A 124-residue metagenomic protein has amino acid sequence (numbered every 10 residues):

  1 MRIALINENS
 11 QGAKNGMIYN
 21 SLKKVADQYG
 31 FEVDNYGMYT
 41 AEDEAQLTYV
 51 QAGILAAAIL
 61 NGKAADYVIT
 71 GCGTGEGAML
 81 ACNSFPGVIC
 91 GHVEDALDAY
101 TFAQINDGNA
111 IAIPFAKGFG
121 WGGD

Functional and structural regions predicted by a protein language model:
A4-N20, Y100-D124: C-terminal binding/interaction regions
N7-N9, Y36, C72-G73, E94 (+1 more regions): Fold-independent oxyanion-binding glycine-rich loops and adjacent beta-strand/coil segments at enzyme active sites
A13, M17-S21, L47, Q51 (+2 more regions): Conserved active-site and cofactor/substrate-binding residues in soluble primary-metabolism enzymes
I18-F31: A short, Lys/Arg-enriched amphipathic alpha-helix followed by its capping loop at the start of a domain
G30-Q46: A short beta-strand-loop structural module common to alpha/beta enzyme folds
Y49-Y67: Short, structured active-site "lid" loops
A65-G71, C90: A short, small-residue-rich loop immediately preceding and capping a beta-strand
G77-C90, E94-D95: Short Gly/Thr/Asp-enriched flexible loops that form oxyanion-binding sites at enzyme active sites
